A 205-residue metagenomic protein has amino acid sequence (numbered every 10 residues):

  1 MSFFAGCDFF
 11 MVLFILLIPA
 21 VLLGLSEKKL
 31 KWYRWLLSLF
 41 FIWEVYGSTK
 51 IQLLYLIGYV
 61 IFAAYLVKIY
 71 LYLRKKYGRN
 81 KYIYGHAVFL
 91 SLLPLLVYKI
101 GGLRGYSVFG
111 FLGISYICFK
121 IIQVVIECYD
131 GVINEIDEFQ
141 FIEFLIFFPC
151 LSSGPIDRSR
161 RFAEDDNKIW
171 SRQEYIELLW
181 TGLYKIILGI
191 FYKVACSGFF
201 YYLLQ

Functional and structural regions predicted by a protein language model:
M1-Q205: Membrane-embedded transmembrane alpha-helical bundles that form the catalytic cores of multi-pass lipid-modifying
